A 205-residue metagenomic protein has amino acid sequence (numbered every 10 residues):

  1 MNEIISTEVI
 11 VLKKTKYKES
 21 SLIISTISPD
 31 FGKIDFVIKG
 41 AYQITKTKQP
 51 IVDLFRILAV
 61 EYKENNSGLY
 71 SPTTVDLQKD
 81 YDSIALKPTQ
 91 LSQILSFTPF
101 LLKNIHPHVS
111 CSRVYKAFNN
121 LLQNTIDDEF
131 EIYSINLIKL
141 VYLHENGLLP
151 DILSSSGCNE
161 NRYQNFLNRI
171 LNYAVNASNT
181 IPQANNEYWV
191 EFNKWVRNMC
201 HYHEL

Functional and structural regions predicted by a protein language model:
M1-L22, I27-L205: Non-catalytic alpha-helical scaffolds and adjoining flexible linkers that form interface surfaces for assembly
